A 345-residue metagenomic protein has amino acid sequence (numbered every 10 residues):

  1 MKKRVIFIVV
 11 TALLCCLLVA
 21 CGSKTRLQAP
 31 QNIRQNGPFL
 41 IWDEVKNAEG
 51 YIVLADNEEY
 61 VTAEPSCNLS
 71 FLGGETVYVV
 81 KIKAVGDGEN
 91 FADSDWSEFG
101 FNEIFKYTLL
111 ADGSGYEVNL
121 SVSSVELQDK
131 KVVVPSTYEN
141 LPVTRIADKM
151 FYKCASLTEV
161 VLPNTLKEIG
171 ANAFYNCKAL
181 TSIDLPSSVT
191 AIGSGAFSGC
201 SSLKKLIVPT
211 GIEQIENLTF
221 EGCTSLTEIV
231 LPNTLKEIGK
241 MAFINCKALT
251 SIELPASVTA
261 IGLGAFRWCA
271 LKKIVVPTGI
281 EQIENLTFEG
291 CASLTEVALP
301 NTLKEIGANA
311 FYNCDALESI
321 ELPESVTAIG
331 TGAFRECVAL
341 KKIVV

Functional and structural regions predicted by a protein language model:
L18-A20: C-terminal motif of bacterial Sec signal peptides marking the signal peptidase cleavage site
G22-N47, G74, G88-N102: Pro/Thr/Ser/Gly-rich low-complexity, intrinsically disordered linker/stalk tracts
I33-R34, E58-E64: Short beta-strand segments within Ig-like beta-sandwich modules, predominantly Fibronectin type-III
I41-N47, V122-S124, T137, M150: Acidic, Ser/Thr
Y51-V53: Short beta-strand elements bearing conserved aromatic residues within extracellular beta-rich modules
L69-F91: Beta-strand-rich modules
A111-G113, L127-R145, A155-E168, K178-A191 (+7 more regions): Structural signature of tandem-repeat unit edges
